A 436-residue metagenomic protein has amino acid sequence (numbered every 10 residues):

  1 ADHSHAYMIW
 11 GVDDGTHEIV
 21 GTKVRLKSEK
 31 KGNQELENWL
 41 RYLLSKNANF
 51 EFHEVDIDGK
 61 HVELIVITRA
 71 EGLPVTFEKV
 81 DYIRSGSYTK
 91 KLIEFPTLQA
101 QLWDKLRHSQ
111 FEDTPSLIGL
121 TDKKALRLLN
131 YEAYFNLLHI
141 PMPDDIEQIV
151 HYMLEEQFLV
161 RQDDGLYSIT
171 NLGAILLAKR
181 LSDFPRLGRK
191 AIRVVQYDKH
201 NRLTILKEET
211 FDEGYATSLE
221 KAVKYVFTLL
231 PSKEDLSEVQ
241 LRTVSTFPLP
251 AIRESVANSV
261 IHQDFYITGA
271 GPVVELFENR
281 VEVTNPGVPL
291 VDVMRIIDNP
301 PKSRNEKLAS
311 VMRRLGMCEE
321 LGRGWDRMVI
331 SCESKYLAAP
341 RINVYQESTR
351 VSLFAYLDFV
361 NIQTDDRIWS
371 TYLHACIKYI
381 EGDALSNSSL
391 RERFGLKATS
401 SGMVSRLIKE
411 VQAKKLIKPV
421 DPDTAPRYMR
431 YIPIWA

Functional and structural regions predicted by a protein language model:
M8, E18-Y82, K179: Divalent-cation
G72, G86-A270, L276-E278, T284-K302 (+1 more regions): Active-site helix-to-loop segments that bind/position phosphate- or nucleotide-bearing substrates and donors across
M153, I408-K414: Basic amphipathic alpha-helical segments that dock to polyanions
L159, A338, Q412-D423: A short, conserved structural fragment
F247, K397-E410: Short amphipathic alpha-helical interaction segments
V281-G316, L357-C376: Glycine-rich/acidic phosphate-handling loop/turn and adjacent ATP-lid/helix of nucleotide-binding kinase/ATPase domains
E381-F394: Short acidic, hydrophobic short linear motifs in intrinsically disordered regions
P422-A436: Short, cationic-aromatic polyanion-contact patches
